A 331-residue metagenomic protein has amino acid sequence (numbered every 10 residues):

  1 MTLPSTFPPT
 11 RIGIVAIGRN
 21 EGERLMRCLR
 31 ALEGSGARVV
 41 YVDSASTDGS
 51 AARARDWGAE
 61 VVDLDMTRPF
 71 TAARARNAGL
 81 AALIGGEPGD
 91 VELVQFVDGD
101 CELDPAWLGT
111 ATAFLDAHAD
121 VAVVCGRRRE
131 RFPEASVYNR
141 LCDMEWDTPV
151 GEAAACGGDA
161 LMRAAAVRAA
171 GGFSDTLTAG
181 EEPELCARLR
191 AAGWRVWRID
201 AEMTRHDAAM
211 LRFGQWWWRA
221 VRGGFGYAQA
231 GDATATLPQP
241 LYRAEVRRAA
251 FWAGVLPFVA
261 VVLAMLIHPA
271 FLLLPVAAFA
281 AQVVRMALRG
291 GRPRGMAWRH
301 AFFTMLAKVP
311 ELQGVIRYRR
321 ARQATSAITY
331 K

Functional and structural regions predicted by a protein language model:
N20-G34: Short, well-formed alpha-helical segments that are part of the catalytic scaffolds of diverse glycosyltransferases
A31, D43-A52, M66, C101: A conserved acidic beta->alpha catalytic loop
M66-G86: Glycine-rich, basic loop-to-helix element that forms the pyrophosphate-binding segment of sugar-nucleotide handling
P88-E102: Short beta-strand-to-loop acidic/aromatic patch adjacent to the donor-nucleotide binding site
E102-S136: Conserved donor NDP-sugar-binding/catalytic core segment of glycosyltransferases
R129-R131, E145-M162, T178, E184: A recurrent flexible, glycine/aromatic-enriched loop bordering the glycosyltransferase active site that acts as
S174-L177, P183-Q239: Catalytic donor/gating beta->alpha subdomain of glycosyltransferases that bind UDP-sugars
W252-R322: Membrane-embedded multi-pass helical conduit in multi-pass membrane proteins, especially envelope-biosynthetic
